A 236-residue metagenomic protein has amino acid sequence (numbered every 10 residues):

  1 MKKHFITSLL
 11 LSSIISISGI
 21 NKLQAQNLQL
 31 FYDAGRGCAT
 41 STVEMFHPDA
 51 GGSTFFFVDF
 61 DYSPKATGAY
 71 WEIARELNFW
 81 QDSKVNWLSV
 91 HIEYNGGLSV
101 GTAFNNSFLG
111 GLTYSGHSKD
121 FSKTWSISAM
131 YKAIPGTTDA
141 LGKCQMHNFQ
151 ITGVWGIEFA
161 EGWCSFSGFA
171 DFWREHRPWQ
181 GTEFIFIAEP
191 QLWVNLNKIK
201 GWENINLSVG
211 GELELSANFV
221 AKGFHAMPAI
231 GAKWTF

Functional and structural regions predicted by a protein language model:
M1-A25: Cleavable N-terminal export/targeting peptides
N21-P64: Short glycine/proline- and aromatic-enriched beta-strand/turn motifs that initiate or cap beta-hairpins
K22-Q24, G51-S53, N78-V90, H117-S126 (+2 more regions): Short loop/turn motifs that connect adjacent beta-strands in outer-membrane beta-barrel proteins
L30-R36, F60-P64, I92-L98, A129-P135 (+3 more regions): Transmembrane beta-strands of outer-membrane beta-barrel pores
G35-G37, S63-T67, G101-N106, A140-H147 (+2 more regions): Replace "Gram-negative outer membrane beta-barrel proteins" with "bacterial and organellar outer membrane beta-barrel
V43, I73, G110-L112, I151-W155 (+2 more regions): Membrane-embedded beta-strands of outer-membrane beta-barrel proteins, especially the hydrophobic/small aromatic
K132-G210, E214-N218, W234-F236: Outer-membrane beta-barrel transmembrane domain signature
F224-F236: Outer-membrane beta-barrel "beta-signal"
